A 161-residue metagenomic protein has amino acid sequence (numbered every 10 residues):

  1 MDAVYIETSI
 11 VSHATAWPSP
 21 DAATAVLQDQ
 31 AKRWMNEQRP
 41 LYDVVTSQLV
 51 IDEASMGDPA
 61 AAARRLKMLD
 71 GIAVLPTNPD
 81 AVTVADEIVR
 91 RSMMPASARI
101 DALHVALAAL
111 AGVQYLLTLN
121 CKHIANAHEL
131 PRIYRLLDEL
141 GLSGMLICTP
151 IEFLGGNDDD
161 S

Functional and structural regions predicted by a protein language model:
M1-T46, S55-L66, R90-A96, L130-I133 (+1 more regions): Short, well-structured N-terminal submotif of metal-dependent ribonuclease cores
I10-S12, V50-D52, K122-I124, F153-L154: Short, solvent-exposed loop/turn segments at secondary-structure junctions
W17-Q28, L110-S161: Acidic, PIN/NYN-like endoribonuclease modules and their adjacent C-terminal/linker elements
D43, G71-A73, G144-L146: Conserved beta-strand segments of alpha/beta enzyme cores
T46, P76, I147-T149: Structural signal for conserved beta-strand scaffold positions within catalytic alpha/beta enzyme cores
I51-P79: A short, hydrophobic/aromatic-rich structural module that often spans a beta strand with its adjoining loop
G71-P131, I151-L154: Active-site neighborhoods of divalent-metal-dependent phosphate/nucleic-acid chemistry enzymes
